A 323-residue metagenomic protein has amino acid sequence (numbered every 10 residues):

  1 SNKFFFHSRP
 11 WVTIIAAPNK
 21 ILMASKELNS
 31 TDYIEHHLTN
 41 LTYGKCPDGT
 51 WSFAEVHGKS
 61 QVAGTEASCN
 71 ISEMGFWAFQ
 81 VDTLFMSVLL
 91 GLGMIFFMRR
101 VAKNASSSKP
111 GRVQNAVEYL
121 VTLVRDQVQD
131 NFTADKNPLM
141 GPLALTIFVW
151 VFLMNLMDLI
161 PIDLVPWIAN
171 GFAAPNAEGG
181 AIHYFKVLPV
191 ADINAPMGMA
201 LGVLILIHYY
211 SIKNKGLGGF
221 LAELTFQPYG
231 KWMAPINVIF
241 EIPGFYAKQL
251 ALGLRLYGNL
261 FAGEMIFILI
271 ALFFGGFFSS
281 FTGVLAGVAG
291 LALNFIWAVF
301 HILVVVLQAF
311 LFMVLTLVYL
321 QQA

Functional and structural regions predicted by a protein language model:
F5, N19-A323: Selective transmembrane helix interface/packing segments
